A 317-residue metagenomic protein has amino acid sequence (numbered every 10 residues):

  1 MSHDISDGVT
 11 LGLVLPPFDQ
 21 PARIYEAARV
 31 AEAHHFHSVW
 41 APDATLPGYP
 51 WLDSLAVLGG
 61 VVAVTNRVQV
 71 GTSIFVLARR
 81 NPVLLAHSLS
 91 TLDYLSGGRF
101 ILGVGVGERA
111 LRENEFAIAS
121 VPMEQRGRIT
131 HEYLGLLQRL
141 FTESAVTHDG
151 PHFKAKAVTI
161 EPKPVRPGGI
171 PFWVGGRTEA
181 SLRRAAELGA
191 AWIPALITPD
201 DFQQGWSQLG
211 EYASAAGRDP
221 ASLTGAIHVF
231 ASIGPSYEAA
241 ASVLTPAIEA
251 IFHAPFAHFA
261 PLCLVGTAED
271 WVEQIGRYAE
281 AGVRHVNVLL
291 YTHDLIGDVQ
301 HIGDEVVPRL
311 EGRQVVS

Functional and structural regions predicted by a protein language model:
M1-I5, A117, M123-K163, A195-R284 (+4 more regions): An alpha-helical appendage that flanks or caps ligand/catalytic pockets
M1-V64, G168-I170, L289: N-terminal beta1-alpha1-beta2 module of alpha/beta enzyme domains
S6-F18, R79-T147, L196, D200-Q204: Flexible, glycine-rich active-site loops centered on histidine and acidic residues that chelate a metal or position
L11-A22, F75-P82, P167-R177, A257-E269: Active-site mouth loops of central-metabolism enzymes
L11-L15, V39-A41, V70-T72, F100-V104 (+4 more regions): Hydrophobic faces of well-ordered beta-strands that scaffold small-molecule active sites in alpha/beta enzyme cores
Q20-A31, S88, V174-R184, T267-R277: Short, acidic/polar
H34, L95, E187-L188, A281-V283: Structural motif
H35, V61, L92, L102 (+7 more regions): Conserved, mostly hydrophobic/aromatic
